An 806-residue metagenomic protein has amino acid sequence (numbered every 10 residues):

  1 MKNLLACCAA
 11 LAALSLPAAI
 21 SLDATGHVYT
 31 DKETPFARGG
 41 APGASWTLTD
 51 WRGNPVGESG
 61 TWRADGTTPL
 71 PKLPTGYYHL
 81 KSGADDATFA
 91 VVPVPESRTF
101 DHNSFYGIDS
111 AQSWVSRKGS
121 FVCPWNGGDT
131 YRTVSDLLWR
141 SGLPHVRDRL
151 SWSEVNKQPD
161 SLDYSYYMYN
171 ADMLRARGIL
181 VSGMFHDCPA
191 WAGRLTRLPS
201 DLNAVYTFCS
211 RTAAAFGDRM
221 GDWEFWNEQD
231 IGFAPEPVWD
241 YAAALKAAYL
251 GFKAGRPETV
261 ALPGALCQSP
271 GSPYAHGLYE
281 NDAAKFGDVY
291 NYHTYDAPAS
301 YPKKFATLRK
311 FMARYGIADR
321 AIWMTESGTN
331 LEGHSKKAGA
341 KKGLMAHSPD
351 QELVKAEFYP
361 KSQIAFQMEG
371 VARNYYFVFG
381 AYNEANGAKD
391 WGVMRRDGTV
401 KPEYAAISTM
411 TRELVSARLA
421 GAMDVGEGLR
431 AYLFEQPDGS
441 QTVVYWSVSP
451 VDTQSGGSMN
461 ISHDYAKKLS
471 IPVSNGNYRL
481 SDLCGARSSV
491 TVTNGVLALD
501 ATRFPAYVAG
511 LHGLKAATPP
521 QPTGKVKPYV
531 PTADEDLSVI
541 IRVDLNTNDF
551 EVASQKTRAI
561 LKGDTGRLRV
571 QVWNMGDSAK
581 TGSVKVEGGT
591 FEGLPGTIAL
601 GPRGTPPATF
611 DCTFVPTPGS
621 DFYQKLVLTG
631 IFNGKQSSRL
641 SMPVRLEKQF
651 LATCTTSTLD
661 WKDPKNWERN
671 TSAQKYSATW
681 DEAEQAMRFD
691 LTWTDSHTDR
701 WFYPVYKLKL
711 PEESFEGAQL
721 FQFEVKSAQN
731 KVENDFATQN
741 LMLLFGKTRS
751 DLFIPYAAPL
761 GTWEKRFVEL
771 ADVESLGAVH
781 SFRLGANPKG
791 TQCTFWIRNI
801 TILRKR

Functional and structural regions predicted by a protein language model:
D23-A24, T47-W51, D424-G476, S578-K580: Carbohydrate-binding surface patches
V92-R211, E224, D230: N-terminal substrate-binding region of glycoside hydrolase catalytic domains
N103-S104, P519-L537, P643-K675: Extracellular carbohydrate-recognition regions
Q158-P159, Y166, A192-V289, H293-K310 (+2 more regions): Active-site cleft segment of glycoside hydrolase catalytic domains centered on the general acid/base Glu
T329-S408, A422-G428, P437: Aromatic/acidic polysaccharide-binding cleft in carbohydrate-active enzymes
T491-R542: C-terminal beta-strand-rich structural cap/linker in extracellular carbohydrate-active enzymes
Y676-F702: Short carbohydrate-recognition loop motifs
W693-A778, T791-W796, T801-K805: Extracellular ligand-binding interfaces
